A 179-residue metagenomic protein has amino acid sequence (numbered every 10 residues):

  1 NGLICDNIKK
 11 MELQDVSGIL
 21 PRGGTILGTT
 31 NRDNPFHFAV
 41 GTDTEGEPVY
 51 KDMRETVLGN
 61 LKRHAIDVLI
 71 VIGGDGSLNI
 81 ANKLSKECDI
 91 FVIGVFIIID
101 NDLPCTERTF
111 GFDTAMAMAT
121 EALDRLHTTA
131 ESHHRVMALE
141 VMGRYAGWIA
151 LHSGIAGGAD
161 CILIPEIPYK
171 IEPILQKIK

Functional and structural regions predicted by a protein language model:
N1-G2, N31-R32, G74-S77, V95-D102 (+1 more regions): Short, ordered loop/turn segments at secondary-structure junctions
N1-L13, C88-R125: Glycine/threonine-rich beta-strand-loop-alpha-helix active-site module that forms ligand/phosphate-binding
N1-R63: Glycine-rich nucleotide/cofactor/substrate-binding loop typically near the N-terminus or early in the first domain
C5-D6, K10, G18-P21, G28-T29 (+6 more regions): Generic structural "secondary-structure junction" signal
V16-P21, M53, G94-F96, A117-E121 (+1 more regions): Glycine-rich loops and low-complexity Gly/Arg-rich segments that provide flexible linkers or classic glycine-based
G24-L27, V92-G94, A138, I162: Conserved beta-strand scaffold positions in the cores of enzyme catalytic domains, especially in NTP/NDP-utilizing
H37-V40, I80-L84, P104-T106: Short, conserved acidic/polar surface loops in the N-terminal third of protein domains
G59-N60, V68-G73, N79-K83, C88 (+1 more regions): Accessory alpha-helical/coil subdomains and C-terminal extensions that flank or cap enzyme catalytic cores
